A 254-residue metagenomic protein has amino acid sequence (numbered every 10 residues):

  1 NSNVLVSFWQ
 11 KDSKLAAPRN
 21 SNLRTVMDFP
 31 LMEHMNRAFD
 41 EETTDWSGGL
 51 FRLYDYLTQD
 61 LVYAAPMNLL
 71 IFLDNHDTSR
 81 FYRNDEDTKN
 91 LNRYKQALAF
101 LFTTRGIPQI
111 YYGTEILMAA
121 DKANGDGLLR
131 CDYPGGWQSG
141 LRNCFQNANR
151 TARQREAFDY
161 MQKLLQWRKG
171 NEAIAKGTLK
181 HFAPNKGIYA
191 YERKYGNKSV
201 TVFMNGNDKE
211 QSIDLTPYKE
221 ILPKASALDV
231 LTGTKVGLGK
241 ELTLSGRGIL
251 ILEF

Functional and structural regions predicted by a protein language model:
N1-Y63, F100, L117-K163, W167 (+4 more regions): Active-site-proximal helices and loops of the catalytic beta/alpha 8
S47-I71, N75-D126: Catalytic-core region of carbohydrate-active enzymes that cleave or remodel glycosidic bonds
G177-G196: Surface beta-strand/loop "capping" patches
K186-I188, K198, G246-I251: Short hydrophobic/aromatic beta-strand or adjacent loop that forms the aromatic wall/cage of a ligand/substrate-binding
F203-N207: Asparagine-centered strand-capping/turn motif at beta-strand->loop junctions
Y218-G233: Solvent-exposed beta-hairpin/edge-strand motifs
L238-F254: C-terminal beta-strand-rich structural cap/linker in extracellular carbohydrate-active enzymes
